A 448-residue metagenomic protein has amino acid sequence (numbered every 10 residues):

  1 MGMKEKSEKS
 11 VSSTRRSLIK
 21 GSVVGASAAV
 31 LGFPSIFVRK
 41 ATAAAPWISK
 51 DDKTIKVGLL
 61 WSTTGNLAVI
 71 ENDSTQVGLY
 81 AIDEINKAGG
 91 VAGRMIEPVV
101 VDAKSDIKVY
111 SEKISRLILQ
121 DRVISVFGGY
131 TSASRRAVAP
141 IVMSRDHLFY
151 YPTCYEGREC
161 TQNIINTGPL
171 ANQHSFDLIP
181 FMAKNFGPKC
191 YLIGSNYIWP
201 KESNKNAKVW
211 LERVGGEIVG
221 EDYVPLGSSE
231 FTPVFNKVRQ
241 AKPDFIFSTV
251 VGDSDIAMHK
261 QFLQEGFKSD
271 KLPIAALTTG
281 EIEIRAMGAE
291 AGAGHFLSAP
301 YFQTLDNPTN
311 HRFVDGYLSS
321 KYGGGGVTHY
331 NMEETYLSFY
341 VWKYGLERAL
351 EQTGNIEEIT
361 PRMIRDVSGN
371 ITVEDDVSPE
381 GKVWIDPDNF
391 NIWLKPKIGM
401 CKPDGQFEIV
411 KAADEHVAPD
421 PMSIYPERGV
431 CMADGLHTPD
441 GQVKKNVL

Functional and structural regions predicted by a protein language model:
G2-K6, R15-G21, F33-L448: Extracytosolic ligand-binding ectodomains
S22-S27: Sec-dependent signal peptide hydrophobic core
A28-G32: Bacterial N-terminal signal peptides
